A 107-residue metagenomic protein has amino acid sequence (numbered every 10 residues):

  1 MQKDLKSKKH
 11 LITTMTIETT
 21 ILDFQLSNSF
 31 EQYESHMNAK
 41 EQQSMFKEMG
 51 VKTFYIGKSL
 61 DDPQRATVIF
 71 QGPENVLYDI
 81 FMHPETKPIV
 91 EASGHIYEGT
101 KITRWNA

Functional and structural regions predicted by a protein language model:
M1-K87, E98-A107: Short S/T/G/P-rich N-terminal loop/turn motif that feeds into the first structured element of a domain
I89-H95: C-terminal structural segments of small proteins and small subunits
